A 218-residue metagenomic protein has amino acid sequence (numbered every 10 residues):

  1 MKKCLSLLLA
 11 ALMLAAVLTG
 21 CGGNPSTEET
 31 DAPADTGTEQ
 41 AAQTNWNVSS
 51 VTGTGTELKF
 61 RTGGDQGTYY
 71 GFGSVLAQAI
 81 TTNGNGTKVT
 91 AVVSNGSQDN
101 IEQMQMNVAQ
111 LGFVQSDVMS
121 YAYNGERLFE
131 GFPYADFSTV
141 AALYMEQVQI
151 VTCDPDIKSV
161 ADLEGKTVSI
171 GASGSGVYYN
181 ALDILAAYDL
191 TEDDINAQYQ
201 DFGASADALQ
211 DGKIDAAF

Functional and structural regions predicted by a protein language model:
M1-T56: Short, low-complexity disordered leader/linker segments with a strong preference for bacterial N-terminal type II
T36-G53, Q78, L111-F113, P133-D136 (+1 more regions): Extracytoplasmic/periplasmic mature domains of Sec-exported, cell-envelope-associated bacterial proteins
G55-N83, T87, E146-K213: Bilobed "Venus flytrap"/periplasmic-binding protein-like clamshell domains and structurally analogous long
S74-Q78, T90-G131, I150-C153, G203-A208: Pocket-flanking alpha-helical
F113, A217-F218: Periplasmic-binding protein-like
E130-L143: A structural signal for short loop-to-beta-strand junctions that line the ligand-binding cleft of periplasmic/secreted
